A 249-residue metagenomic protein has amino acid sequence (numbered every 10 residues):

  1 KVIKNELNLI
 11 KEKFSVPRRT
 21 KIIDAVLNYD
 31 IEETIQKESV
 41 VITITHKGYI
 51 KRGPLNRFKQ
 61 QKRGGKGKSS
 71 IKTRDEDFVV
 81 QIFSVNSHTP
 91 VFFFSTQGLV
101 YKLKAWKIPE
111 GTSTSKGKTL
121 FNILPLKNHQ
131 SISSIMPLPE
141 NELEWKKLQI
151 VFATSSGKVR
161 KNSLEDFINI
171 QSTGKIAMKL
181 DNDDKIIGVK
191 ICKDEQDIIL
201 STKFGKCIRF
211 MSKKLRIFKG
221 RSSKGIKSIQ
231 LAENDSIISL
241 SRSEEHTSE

Functional and structural regions predicted by a protein language model:
K1-E244, S248: C-terminal interaction appendages of subunits in large macromolecular complexes
